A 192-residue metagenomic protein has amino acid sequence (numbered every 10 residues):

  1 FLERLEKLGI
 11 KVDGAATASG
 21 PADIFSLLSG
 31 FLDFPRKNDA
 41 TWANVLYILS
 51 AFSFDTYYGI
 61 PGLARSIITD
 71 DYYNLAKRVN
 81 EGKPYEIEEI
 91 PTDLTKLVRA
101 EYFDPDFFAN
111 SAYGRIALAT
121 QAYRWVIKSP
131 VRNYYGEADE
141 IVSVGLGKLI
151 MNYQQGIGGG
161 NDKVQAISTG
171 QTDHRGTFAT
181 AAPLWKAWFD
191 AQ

Functional and structural regions predicted by a protein language model:
F1-K7: Short glycine-enriched nucleophile-adjacent loop and the immediately C-terminal alpha-helix near the catalytic center
L2, G30-P35, L149-I150: Short secondary-structure boundary/capping segments
L8-A22: A conserved short beta-strand
I10-G14, I127-P130, G159-V164: Loop/turn elements at helix/coil->beta-strand transitions in domains of secreted/extracellular proteins
A16, R132-Y134, I167: Hydrophobic/aromatic beta-strand patches that form the interior of the parallel beta-sheet core in alpha/beta enzyme
A18-R124: Accessory cap/linker subdomain of secreted extracellular hydrolases
S29, P105, A109-I116, I141 (+1 more regions): C-terminal catalytic histidine-bearing segment of alpha/beta-hydrolase fold enzymes
I127, R132-D139: Short beta-strand/loop motif that positions the catalytic acidic residue of the alpha/beta-hydrolase fold
